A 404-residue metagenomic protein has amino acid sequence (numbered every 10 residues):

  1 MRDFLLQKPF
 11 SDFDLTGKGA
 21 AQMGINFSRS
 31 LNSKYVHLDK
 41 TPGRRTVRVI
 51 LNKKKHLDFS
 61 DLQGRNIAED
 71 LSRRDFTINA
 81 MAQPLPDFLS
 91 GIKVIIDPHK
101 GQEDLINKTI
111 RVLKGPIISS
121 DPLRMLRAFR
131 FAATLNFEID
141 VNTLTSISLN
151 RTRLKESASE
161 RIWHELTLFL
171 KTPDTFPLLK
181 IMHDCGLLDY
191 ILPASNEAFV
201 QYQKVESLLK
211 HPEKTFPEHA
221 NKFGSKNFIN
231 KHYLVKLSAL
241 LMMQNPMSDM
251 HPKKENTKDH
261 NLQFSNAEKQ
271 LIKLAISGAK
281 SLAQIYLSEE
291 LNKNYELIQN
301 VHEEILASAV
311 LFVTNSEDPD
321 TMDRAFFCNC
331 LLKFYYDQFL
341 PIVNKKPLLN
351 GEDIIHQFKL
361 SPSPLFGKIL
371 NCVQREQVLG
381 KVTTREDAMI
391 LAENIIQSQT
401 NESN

Functional and structural regions predicted by a protein language model:
M1-N404: Catalytic cores of the polymerase beta-like nucleotidyltransferase superfamily and closely associated nucleotide
